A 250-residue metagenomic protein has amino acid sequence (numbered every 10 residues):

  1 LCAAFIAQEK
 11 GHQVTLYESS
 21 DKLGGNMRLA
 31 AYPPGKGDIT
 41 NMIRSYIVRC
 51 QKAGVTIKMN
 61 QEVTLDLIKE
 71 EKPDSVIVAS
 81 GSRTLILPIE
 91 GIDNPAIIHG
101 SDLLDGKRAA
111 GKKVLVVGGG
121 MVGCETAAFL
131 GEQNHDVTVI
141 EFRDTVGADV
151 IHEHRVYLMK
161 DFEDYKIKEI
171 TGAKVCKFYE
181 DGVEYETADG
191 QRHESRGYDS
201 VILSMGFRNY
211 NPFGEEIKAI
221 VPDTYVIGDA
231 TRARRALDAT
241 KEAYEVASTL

Functional and structural regions predicted by a protein language model:
L1-L23, M59-S75, A79-A96, S101-H152 (+1 more regions): Rossmann-like dinucleotide/flavin-binding elements
G25-E71, A148-K174, G182: N-terminal Rossmann-like dinucleotide/flavin-binding domain of flavoprotein oxidoreductases that bind FAD/FMN
